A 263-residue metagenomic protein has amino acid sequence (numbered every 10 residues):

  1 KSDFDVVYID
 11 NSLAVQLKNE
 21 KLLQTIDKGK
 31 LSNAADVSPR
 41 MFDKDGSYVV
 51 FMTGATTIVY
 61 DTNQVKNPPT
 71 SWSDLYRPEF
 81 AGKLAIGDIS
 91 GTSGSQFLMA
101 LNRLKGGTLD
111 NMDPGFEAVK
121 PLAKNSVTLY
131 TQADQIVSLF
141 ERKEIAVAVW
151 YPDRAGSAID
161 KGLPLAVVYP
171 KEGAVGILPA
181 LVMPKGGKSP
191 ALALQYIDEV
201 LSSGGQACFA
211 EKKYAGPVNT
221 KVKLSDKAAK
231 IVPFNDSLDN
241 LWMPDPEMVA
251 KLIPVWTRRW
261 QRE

Functional and structural regions predicted by a protein language model:
S2-F4, Y8-E144: Extracytoplasmic ligand-binding site segments that recognize negatively charged/polar headgroups
A14, I136-V137, A155, A193 (+1 more regions): Short, hydrophobic alpha-helical packing/hinge segments within bilobed ligand-binding/sensory domains
A14-Q16, E141, A146-P164: A ligand-binding cleft/hinge motif common to bilobed small-molecule-binding domains
Q24-S32, Y48, Y76, L163-V175 (+1 more regions): Short beta-strand->loop
G54, E117-L122, L129-Y130, K161-K185 (+1 more regions): Periplasmic-binding protein-like
T57-Q64, A100-L104, I177-P190, C208-F209: A bilobed periplasmic-binding-protein/Venus flytrap-type ligand-binding module shared by bacterial periplasmic
P184-N240: Mature extracytoplasmic/periplasmic domains
D226-E263: Extracellular/periplasmic bilobal clamshell ligand-binding domains
